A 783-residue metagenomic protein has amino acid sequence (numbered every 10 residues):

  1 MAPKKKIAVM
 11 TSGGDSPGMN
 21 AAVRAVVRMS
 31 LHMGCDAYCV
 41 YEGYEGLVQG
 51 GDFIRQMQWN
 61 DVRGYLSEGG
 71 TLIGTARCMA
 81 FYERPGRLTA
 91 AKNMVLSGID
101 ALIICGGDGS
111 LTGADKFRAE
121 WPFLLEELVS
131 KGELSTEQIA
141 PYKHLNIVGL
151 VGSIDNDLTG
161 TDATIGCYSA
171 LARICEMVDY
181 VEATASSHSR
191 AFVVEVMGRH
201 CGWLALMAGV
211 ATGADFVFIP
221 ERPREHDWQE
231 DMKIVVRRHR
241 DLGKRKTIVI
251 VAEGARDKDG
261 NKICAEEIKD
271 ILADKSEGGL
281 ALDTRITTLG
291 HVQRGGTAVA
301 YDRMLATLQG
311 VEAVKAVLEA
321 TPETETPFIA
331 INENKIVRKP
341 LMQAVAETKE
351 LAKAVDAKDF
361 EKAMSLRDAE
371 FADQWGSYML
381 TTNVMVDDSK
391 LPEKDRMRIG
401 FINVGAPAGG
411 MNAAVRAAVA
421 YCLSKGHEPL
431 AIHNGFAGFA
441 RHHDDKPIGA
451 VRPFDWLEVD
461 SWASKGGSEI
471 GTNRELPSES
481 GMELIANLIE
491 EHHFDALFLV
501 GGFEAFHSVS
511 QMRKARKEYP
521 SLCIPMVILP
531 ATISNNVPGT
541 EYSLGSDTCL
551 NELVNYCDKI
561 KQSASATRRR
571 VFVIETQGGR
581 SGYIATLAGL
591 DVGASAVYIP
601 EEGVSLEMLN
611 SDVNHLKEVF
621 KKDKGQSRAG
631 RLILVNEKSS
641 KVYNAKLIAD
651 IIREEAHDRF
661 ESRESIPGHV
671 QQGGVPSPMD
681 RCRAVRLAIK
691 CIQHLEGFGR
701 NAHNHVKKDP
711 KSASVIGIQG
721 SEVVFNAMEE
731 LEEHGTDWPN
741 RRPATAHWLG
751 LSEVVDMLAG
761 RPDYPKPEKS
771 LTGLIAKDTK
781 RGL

Functional and structural regions predicted by a protein language model:
A2-G51, E393-H443, G782: N-terminal phosphate-binding or glycine-rich loops at protein starts, especially the Walker A/P-loop of NTPases
K6-G14, T71-A76, D100-G106, G149 (+7 more regions): Short glycine-rich or small-residue beta-strand-to-loop segments that form or flank ligand, phosphate, metal/Fe-S
S12-D15, C35, V40-G46, R77-C78 (+18 more regions): Short, ordered loop/turn segments at secondary-structure junctions
S16-V26, L47-V48, Y82-L88, D108-K116 (+14 more regions): Short glycine/serine/threonine-rich phosphate/pyrophosphate-binding segments that cradle anionic phosphate groups
A37, A101-G106, T112-N146, T164-I286 (+5 more regions): Accessory alpha-helical/coil subdomains and C-terminal extensions that flank or cap enzyme catalytic cores
L47-L102, L111, E137, A163-Y168 (+8 more regions): Glycine-rich oxoanion-binding loops at beta->alpha junctions
I263-R396, L423, A649-L783: C-terminal non-catalytic interaction/assembly regions of soluble proteins
